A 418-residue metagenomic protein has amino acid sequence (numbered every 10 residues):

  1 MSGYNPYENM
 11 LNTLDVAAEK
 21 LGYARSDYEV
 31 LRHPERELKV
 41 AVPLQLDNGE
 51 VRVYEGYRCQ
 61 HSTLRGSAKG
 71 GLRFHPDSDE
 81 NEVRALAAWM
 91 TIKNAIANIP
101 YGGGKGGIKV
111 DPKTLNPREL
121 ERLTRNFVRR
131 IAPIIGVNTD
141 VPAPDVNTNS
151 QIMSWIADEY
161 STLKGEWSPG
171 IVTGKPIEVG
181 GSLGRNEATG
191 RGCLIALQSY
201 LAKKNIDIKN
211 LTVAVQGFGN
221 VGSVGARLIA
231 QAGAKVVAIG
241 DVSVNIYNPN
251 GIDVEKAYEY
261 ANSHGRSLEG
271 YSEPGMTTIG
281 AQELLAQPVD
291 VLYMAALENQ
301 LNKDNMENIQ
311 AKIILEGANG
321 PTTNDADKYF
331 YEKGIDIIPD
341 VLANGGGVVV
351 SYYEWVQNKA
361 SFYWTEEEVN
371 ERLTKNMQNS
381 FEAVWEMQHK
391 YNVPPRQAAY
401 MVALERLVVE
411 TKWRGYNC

Functional and structural regions predicted by a protein language model:
S2-A41: Short, Gly/Pro- and small/polar-rich lid/capping loops
S2-N5, Y200, A311-C418: Adenosine-phosphate binding glycine-rich loop
A24-V30, N98, I135-P144, E166-G170 (+3 more regions): Flexible, glycine/charged-enriched surface loops at secondary-structure junctions
V40-P112: Glycine-rich, N-terminal phosphate-binding loop and its surrounding beta-alpha-beta segment
A95-K209: Glycine/serine-rich phosphate-binding loop and adjoining beta1-alpha1 elements at the start of nucleotide-handling
G181-A286: Glycine-rich phosphate/diphosphate-binding loop of Rossmann-like nucleotide-binding domains
V244-I337: Rossmann-like adenosine-cofactor binding region
